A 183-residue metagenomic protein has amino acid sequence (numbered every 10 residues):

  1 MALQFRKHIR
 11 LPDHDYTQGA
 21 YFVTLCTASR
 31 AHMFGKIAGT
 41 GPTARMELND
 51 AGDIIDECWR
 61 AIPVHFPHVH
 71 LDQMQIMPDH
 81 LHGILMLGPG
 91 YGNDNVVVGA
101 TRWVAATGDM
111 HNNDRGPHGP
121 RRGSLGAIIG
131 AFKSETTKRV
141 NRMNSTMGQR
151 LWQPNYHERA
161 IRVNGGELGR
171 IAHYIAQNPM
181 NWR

Functional and structural regions predicted by a protein language model:
M1-R183: Short catalytic/metal-binding and nucleic-acid-binding patches
